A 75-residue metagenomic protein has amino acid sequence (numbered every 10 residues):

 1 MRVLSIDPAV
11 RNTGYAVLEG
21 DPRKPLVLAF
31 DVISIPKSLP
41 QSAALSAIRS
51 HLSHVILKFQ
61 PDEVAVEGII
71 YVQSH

Functional and structural regions predicted by a protein language model:
M1-H75: Phosphate- and other anionic-substrate recognition elements at nucleic-acid/protein interfaces
